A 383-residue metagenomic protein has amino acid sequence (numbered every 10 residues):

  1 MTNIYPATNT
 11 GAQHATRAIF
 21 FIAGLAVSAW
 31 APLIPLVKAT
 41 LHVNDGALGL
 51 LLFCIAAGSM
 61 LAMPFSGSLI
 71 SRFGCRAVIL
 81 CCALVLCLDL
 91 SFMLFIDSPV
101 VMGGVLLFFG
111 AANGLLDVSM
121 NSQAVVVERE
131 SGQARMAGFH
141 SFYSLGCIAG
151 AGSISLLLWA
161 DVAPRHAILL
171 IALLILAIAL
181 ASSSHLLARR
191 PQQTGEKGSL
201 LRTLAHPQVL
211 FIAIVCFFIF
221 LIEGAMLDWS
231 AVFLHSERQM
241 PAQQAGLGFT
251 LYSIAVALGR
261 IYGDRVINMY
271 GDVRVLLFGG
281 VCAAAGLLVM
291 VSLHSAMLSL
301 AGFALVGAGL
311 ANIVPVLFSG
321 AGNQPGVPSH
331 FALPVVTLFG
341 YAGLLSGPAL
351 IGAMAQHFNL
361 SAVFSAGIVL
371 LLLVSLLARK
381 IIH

Functional and structural regions predicted by a protein language model:
N9-P35, A39, L107-F108, H206-I222 (+1 more regions): Pair of pore-lining "gating" transmembrane helices in MFS-fold secondary transporters
P32-G46, D228-Q244: Short amphipathic helix-loop junctions that connect adjacent transmembrane helices in Major Facilitator Superfamily/SLC
L61-V100: Conserved MFS/SLC helix-loop-helix module at the cytosolic interface between two early adjacent transmembrane helices
A62-G74, L158, G259-G271, A355-Q356: Helix-to-loop junctions at the C-terminal end of transmembrane segments in multipass secondary transporters
A77-S91, R274-V289, I368: Structural signature of the two symmetry-related core transmembrane helices
L94-V105, S292-A301: Helix-loop junctions at membrane interfaces in 12-TM secondary transporters
L106-S141: Cytoplasmic helix-loop-helix junction between adjacent transmembrane helices in 12-TM secondary transporters
R165-S184, A362-K380: Symmetry-related core transmembrane helices of the 12-TM Major Facilitator Superfamily/SLC fold
